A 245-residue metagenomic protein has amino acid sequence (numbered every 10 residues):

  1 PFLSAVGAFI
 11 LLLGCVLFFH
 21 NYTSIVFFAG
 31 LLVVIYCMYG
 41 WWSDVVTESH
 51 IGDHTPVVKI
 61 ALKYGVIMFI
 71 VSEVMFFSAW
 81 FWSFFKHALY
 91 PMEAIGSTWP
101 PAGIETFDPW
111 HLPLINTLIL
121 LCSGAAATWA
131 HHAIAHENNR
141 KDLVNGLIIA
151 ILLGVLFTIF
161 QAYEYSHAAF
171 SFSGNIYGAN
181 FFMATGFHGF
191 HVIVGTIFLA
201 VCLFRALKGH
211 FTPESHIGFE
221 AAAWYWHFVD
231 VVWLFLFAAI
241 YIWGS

Functional and structural regions predicted by a protein language model:
P1-S245: ...captures the hydrophobic TM-helix bundle architecture rather than a specific catalytic motif, and can also fire on
